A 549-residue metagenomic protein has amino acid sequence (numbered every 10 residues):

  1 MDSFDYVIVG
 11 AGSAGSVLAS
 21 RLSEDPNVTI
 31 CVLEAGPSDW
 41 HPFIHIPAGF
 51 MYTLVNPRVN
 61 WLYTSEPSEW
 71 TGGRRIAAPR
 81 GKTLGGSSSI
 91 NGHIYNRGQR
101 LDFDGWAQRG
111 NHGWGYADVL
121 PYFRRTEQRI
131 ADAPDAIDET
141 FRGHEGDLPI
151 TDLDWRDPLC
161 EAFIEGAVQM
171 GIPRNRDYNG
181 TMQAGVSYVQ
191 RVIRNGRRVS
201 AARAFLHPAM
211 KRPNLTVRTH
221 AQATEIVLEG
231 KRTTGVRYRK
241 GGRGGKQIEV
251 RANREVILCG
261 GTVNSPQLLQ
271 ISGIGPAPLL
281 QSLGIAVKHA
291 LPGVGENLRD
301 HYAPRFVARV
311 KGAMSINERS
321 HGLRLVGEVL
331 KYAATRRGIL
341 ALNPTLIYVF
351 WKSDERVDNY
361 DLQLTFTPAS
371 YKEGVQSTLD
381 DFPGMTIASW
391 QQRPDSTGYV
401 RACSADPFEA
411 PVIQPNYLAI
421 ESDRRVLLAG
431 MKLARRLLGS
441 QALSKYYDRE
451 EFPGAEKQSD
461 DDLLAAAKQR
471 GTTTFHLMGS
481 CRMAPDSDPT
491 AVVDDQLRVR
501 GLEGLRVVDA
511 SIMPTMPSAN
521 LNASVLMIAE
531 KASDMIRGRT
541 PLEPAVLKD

Functional and structural regions predicted by a protein language model:
M1-D549: N-terminal redox-cofactor-binding region of secreted/periplasmic oxidoreductases
